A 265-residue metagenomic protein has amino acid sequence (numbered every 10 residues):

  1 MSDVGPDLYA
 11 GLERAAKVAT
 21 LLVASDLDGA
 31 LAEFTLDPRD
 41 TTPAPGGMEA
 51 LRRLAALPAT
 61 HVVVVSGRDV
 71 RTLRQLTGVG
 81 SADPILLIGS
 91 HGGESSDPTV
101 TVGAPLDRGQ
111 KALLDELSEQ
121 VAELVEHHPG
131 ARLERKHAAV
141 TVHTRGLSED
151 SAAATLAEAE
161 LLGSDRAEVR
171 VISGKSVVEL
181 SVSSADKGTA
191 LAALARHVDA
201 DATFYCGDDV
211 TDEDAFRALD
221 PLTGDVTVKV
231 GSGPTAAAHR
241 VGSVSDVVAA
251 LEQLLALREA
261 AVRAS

Functional and structural regions predicted by a protein language model:
M1-P6, V18, S183, G188-S265: Mg2+-dependent phosphoryl-transfer enzymes with acidic/Ser/Thr/Gly-rich catalytic loops
D3-A19, L73-V79: Short amphipathic alpha-helices and their capping/turn segments at secondary-structure boundaries
A16-R39, V64, L191: Asp-based phosphoryl-transfer active-site loop
T42-R135: Active-site phosphate-binding/coordination module
S90, S96-A112, I172-A200: Substrate-recognition "cap/lid" segment bordering the active-site pocket of phosphatases
L117-V121, A154-G163: Short amphipathic alpha-helices in soluble, non-transmembrane regions that often serve as interface/regulatory elements
G130-L147, R170-S181: Charged, glycine-interspersed solvent-exposed loop segments at helix/strand-loop junctions that cap or gate access
